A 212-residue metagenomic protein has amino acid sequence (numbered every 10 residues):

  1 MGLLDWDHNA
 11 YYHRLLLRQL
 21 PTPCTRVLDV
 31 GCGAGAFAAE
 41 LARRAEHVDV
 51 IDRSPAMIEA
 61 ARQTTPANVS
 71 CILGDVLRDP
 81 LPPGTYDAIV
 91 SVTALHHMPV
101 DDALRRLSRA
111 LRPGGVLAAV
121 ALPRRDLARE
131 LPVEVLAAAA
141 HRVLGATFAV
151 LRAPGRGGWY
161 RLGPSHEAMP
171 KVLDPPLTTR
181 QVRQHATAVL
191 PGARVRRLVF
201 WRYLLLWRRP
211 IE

Functional and structural regions predicted by a protein language model:
D7-T25: Conserved alpha-helix/loop element of class I SAM-dependent methyltransferases that forms part of the SAM/SAH-binding
C24-G33: Conserved class I S-adenosyl-L-methionine
A34-R78: Class I SAM-dependent methyltransferase SAM/SAH-binding core
V90: A conserved beta-strand element that flanks and buttresses the S-adenosyl-L-methionine
M98-L107: A short, conserved alpha-helix within the catalytic core of class I
L111-L117: Short glycine-dipeptide loop
A118-F148: Conserved class I S-adenosyl-L-methionine
L173-P191: Short alpha-helix
